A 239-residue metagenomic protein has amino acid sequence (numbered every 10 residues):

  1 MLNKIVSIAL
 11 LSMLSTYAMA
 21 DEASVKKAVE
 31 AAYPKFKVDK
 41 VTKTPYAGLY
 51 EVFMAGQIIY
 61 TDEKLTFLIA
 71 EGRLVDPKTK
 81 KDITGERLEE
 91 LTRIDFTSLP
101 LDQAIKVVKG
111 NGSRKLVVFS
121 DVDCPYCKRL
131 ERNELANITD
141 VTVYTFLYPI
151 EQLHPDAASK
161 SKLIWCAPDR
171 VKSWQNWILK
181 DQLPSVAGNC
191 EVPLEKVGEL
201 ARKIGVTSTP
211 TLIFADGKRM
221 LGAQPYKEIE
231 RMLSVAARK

Functional and structural regions predicted by a protein language model:
M1-I5: Positively charged n-region of N-terminal signal peptides that target proteins for export
S7-S15: Bacterial N-terminal signal peptides
L14-S159, N176-L179, L183-T209, E228-K239: Extracytoplasmic thiol/disulfide redox context detector
A55, A215-D216: Short strand-coil-strand connectors
K160-W174: Acidic, Ser/Thr-rich peripheral helices and adjacent loops at domain boundaries
L221-G222: Short, exposed beta-strand-loop hairpins at the edges of beta-sheets in extracellular/periplasmic proteins
